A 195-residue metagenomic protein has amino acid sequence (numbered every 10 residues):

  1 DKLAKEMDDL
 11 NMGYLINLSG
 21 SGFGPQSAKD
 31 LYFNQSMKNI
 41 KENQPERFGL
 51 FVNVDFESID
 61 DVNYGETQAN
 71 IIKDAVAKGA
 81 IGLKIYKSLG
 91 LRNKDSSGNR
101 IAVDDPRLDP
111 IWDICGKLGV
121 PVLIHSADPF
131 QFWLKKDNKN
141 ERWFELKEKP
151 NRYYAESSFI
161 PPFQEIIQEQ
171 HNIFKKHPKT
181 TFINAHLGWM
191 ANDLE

Functional and structural regions predicted by a protein language model:
D1-L118: Mid-domain alpha/beta scaffold segments of enzyme catalytic cores
I101-E195: Catalytic pocket-lining loop regions of alpha/beta-barrel enzymes, especially the amidohydrolase/enolase/GH5 lineages
